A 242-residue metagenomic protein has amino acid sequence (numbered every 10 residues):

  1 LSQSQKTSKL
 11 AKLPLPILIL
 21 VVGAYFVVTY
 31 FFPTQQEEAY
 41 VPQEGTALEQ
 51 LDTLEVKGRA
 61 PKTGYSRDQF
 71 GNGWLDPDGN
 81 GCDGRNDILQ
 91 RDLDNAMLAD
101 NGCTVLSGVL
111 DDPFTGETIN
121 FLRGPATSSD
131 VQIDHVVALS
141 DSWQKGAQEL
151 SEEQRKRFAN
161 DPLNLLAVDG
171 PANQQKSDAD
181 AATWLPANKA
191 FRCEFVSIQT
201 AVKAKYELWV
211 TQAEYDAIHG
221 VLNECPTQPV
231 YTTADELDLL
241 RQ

Functional and structural regions predicted by a protein language model:
L1-A11: N-terminal Lys/Arg-rich, disordered targeting/topogenic segments
Q5, P14-P16, P33, P42 (+4 more regions): Proline-rich intrinsically disordered, low-complexity coils
K12-Y30: Hydrophobic membrane-insertion alpha-helices, especially the h-region of bacterial N-terminal signal peptides
V28-A39: Sec-dependent signal peptide cleavage junction
Y30-F32, E55, D238: Short, flexible coil/linker elements and helix-boundary hinge sites characteristic of intrinsically disordered
E38-P113, E117-T118, G124: Cell wall/extracellular polymer interaction/catalysis modules
V105, F114, T118-Q242: Domain-level detector of nuclease and nuclease-like folds in predominantly extracellular/periplasmic contexts
